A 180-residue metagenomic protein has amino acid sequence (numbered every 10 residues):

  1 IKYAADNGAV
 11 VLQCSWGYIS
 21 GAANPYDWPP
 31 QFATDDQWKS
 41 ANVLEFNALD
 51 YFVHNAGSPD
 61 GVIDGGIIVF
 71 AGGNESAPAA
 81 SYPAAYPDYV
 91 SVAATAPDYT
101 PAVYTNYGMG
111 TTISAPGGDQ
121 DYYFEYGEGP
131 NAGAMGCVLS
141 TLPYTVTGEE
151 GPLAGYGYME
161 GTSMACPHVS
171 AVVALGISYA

Functional and structural regions predicted by a protein language model:
I1-D88, D98-T100, T147-S170: Substrate-binding/access-modulating region of protease and related hydrolase catalytic domains
K2-N7, G57-S58, P97, G118-Y123 (+1 more regions): Flexible, small-residue-rich helix->loop connector segments that border functional cores
S81-L175: Extracellular S/T/G-rich loop segment that most often corresponds to the catalytic His/Ser-adjacent loop
